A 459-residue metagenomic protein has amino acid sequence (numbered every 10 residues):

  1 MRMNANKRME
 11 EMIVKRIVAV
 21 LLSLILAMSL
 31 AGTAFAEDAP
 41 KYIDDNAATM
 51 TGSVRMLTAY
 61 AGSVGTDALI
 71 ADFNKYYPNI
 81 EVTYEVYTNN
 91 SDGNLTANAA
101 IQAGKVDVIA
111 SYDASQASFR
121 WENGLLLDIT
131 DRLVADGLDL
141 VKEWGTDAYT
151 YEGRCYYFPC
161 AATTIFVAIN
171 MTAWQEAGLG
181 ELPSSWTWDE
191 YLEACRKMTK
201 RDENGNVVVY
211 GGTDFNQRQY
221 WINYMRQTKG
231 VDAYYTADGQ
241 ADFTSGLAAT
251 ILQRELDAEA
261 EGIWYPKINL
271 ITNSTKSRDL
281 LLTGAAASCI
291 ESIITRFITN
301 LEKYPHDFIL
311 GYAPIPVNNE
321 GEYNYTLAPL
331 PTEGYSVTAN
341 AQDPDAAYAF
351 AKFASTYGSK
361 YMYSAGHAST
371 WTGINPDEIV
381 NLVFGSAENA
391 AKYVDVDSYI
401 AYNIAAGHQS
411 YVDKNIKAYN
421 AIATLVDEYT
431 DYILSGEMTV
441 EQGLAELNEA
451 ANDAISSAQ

Functional and structural regions predicted by a protein language model:
D38-N46, Y112-F166, R226, G311-P314 (+1 more regions): Hinge/lid segment of periplasmic solute-binding proteins
D44, D128-E143, P183-S184, E203 (+6 more regions): Short, solvent-exposed loop/beta-turn-alpha elements that line the ligand-binding surface or hinge of extracytoplasmic
T49-A61, I80-E85, V108-I109, Y156 (+1 more regions): Short, well-ordered beta-strand elements
D72-V141, Q175-G178, D279-S288, E302-P305: Extracytoplasmic "Venus flytrap"/periplasmic binding protein-like
N98-A100, V106-D107, D136-A173, V208-Y210 (+2 more regions): A structural signal for short loop-to-beta-strand junctions that line the ligand-binding cleft of periplasmic/secreted
E152-C160, I165, E190-A241: Extracytoplasmic/periplasmic solute-binding protein
C195, D238-I271, I315-N318: Glycine-centered hinge/linker elements that transmit conformational signals in sensory and ligand-binding systems
T295-H306, E320-T424: C-terminal lobe and pocket-closing loops of periplasmic/extracytoplasmic Venus-flytrap solute-binding proteins
